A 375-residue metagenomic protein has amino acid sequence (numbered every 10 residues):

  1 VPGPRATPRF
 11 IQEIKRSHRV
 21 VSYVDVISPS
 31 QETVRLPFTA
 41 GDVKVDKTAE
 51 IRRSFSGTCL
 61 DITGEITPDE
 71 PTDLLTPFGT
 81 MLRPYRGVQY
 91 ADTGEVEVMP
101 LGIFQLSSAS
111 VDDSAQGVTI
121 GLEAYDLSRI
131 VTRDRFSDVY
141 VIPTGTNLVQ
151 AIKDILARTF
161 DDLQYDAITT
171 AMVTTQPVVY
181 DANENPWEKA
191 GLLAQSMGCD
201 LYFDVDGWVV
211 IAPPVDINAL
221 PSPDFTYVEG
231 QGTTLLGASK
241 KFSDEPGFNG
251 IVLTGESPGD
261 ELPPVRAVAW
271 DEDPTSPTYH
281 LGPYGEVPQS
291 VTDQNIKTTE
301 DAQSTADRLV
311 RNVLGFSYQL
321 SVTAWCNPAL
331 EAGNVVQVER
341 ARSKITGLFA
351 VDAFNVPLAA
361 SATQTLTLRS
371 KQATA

Functional and structural regions predicted by a protein language model:
V1-R35, G191, Q195, D200-S361 (+1 more regions): Acidic, small/polar-enriched beta strand-loop surface segments
P2-E13, E65-L163, K371-A375: Surface-exposed cap/loop segments at beta↔alpha junctions
L36-M81, I130-V131, T144-T146, C326-A329: Extracellular/virion structural assembly segments
A40-K47, S107-D113, F354-V356: Short amphipathic beta-strand and strand-loop transition segments with alternating hydrophobic
D42, V98-Q105, G121, P264 (+2 more regions): Well-ordered beta-strand positions in beta-sheet-rich domains
V45-T67, G117-R129, L193, L253 (+3 more regions): Oligomerization/assembly interface segments of phage tail-like spikes and tubes
D61, V88, S108-S110, S128 (+3 more regions): Short, flexible loop/turn elements at secondary-structure junctions
D112-S243: Charged- and aromatic-enriched interaction segments used to assemble and dock large macromolecular complexes
